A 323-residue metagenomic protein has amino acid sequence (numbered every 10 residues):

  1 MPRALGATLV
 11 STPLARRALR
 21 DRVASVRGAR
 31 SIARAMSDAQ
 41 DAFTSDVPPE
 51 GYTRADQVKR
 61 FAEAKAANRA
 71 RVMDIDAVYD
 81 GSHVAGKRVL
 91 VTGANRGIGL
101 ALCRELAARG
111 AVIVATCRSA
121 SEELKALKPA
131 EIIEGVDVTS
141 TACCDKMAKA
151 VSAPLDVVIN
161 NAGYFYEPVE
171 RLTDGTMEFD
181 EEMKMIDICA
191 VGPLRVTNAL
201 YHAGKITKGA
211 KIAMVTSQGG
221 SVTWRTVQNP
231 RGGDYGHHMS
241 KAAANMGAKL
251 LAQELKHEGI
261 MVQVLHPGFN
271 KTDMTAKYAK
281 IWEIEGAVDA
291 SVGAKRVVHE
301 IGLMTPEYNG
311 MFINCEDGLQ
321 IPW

Functional and structural regions predicted by a protein language model:
M1-R88, P322-W323: Non-catalytic terminal and boundary segments that flank Rossmann-like NAD(P)-dependent oxidoreductase
K65, H257, V264, T272 (+1 more regions): C-terminal helical subdomain
R88-V91, V158-I159: Conserved hydrophobic beta-strands of the Rossmann-like cofactor-binding core in SDR/related NAD(P)H-dependent
N95, G99-E105: N-terminal Rossmann NAD(P)H-binding glycine-rich loop of SDR-like oxidoreductase domains
A107-L124: Conserved glycine-rich Rossmann-like NAD(P)H-binding loop of the short-chain dehydrogenase/reductase
V136-P154: Conserved Rossmann-fold cofactor-binding substructure of NAD(P)-dependent oxidoreductases
I159, A213, V262-L265, T275: Hydrophobic structural elements of the Rossmann-like NAD(P)H-binding subdomain that define the short-chain
Y164-I186, V191-R195, Y201-H257: Catalytic loop of short-chain dehydrogenase/reductase
